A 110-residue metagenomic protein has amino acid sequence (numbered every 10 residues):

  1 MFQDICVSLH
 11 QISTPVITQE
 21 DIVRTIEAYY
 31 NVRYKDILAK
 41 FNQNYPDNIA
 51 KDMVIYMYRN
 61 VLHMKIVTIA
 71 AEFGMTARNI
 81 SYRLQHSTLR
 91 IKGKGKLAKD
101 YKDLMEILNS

Functional and structural regions predicted by a protein language model:
M1-S110: Short Pro-Cys-Gly-centered "Cys-loop" motif that presents a nucleophilic cysteine in a tight turn
